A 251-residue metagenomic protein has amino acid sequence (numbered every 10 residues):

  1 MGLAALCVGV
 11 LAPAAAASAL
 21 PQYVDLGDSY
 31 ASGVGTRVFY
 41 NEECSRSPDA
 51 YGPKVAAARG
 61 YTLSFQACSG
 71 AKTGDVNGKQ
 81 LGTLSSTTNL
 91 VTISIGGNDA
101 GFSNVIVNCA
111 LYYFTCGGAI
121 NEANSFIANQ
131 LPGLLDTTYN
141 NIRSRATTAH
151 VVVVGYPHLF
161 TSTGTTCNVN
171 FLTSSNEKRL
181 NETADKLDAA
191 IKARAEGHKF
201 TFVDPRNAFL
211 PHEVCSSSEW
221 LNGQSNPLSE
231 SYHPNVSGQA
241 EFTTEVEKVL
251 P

Functional and structural regions predicted by a protein language model:
M1-A19: Secretory targeting and sorting signals
A17-A67: Serine-esterase "nucleophile elbow" of acetyl-processing enzymes
Q22-G27, A31-G33, T62-A67, N89-S94 (+3 more regions): Structural recognition of the beta-strand scaffold that forms the well-ordered cores of secreted hydrolase catalytic
V34-V38, F102-I106, T163-T165: Short, solvent-exposed loop/turn and secondary-structure capping segments
N41-D49, T115-Q130, S174-D185, S229-S231: A short acidic, glycine-rich active-site loop that binds or catalyzes chemistry on phosphate/adenosine moieties
V55-T62, G133-V152, K186-V203: A structural motif corresponding to the C-terminal end of an alpha-helix and its immediate exit/capping segment
D75-I127, H158: Oxyanion-hole/transition-state-stabilizing segment in secreted/luminal serine hydrolases and related acyltransferases
P157-P251: Catalytic His-Asp segment of secreted/periplasmic serine-dependent ester chemistry enzymes
